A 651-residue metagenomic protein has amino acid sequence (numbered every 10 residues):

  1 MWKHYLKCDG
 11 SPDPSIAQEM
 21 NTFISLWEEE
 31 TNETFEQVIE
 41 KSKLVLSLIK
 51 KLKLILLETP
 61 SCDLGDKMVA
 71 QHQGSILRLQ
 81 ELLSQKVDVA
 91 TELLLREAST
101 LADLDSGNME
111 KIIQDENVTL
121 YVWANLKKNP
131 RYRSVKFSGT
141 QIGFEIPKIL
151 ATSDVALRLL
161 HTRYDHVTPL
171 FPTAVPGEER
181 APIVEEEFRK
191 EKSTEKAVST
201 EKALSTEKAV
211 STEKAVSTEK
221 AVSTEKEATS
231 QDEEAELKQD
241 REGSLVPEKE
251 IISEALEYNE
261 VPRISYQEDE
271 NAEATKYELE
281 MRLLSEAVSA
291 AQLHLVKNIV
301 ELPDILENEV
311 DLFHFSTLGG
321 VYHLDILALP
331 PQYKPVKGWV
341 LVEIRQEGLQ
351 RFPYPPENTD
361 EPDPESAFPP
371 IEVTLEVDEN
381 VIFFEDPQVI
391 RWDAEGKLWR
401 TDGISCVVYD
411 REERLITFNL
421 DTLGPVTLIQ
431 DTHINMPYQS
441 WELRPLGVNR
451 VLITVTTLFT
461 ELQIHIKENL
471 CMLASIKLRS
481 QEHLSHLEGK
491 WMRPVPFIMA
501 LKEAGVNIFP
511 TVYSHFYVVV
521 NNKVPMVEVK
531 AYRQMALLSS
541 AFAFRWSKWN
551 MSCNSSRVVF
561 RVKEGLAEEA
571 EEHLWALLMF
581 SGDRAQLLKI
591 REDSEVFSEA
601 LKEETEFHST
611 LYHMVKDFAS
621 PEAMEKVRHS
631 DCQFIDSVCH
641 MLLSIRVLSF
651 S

Functional and structural regions predicted by a protein language model:
M1-F383, I404-Y409, R414-L415, N419-S651: Noncatalytic interaction/regulatory regions of large eukaryotic proteins
P387-Q388: Short beta-strand elements bearing conserved aromatic residues within extracellular beta-rich modules
W392-K397: Change "in extracellular beta-sheet-rich domains … of secreted and cell-surface proteins" to "in beta-sheet-rich domains
